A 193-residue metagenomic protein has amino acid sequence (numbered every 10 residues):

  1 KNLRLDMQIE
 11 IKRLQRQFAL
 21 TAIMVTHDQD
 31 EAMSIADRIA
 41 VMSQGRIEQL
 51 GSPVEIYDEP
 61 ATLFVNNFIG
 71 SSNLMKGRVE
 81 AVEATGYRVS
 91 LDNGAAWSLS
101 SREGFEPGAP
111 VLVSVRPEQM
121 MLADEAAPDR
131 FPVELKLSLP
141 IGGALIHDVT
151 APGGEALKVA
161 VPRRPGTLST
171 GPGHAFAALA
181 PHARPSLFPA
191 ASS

Functional and structural regions predicted by a protein language model:
K1-F64: ABC ATPase nucleotide-binding domains
D6, E59, F68, A123 (+1 more regions): Residues that scaffold the ATP/ADP-binding catalytic core of kinase and kinase-like folds
A22, A40, G77, A178-A180: Small side chains
D28, V41, N66, N73 (+2 more regions): Short glycine- and Lys/Arg-enriched binding-loop motifs that mark or flank ligand-binding interfaces
S52-G86, Q119: ABC transporter nucleotide-binding domain
S72, V82-S193: Non-catalytic connector elements of ABC transporters
